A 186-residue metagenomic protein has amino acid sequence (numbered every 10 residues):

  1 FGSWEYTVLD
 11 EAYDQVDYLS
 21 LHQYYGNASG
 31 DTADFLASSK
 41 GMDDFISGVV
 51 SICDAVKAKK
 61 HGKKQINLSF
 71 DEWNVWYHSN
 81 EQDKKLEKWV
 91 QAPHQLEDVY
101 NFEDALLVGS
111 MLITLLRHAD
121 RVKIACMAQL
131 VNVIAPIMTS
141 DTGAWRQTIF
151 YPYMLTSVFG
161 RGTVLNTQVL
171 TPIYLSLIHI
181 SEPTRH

Functional and structural regions predicted by a protein language model:
F1-L112, T171-L177: Noncatalytic carbohydrate-binding groove/subsite architecture in carbohydrate-active enzymes
V16, Q65, V122, F150 (+1 more regions): Active-site lining segments that contact anionic ligands and/or coordinate catalytic metals
H61-K63, H118-D120, S181: A structural signal for short secondary-structure junctions
W73, L130, P183: Hydrophobic pocket-lining residues within nucleotide cofactor-binding pockets
L112-Q129, I134-L177: Catalytic cores of secreted or luminal carbohydrate-active enzymes
I178-H186: Residue-level detector of conserved catalytic or cofactor/ligand-binding positions in enzyme active sites
